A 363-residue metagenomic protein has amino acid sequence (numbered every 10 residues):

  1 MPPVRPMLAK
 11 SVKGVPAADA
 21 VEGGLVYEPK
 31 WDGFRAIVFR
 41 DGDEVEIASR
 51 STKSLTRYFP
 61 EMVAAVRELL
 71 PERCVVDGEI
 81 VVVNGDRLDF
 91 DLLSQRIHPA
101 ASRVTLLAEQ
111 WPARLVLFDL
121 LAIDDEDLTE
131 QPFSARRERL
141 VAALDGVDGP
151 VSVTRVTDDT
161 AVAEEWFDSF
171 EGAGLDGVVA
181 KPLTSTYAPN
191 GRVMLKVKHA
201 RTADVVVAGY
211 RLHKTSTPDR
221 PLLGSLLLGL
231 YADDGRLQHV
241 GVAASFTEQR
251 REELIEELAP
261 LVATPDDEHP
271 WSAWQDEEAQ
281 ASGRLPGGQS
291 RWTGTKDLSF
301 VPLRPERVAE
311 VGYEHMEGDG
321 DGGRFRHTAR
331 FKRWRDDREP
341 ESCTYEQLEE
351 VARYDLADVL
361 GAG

Functional and structural regions predicted by a protein language model:
M1-G363: Catalytic cores of nucleic-acid ligases and guanylyltransferases
